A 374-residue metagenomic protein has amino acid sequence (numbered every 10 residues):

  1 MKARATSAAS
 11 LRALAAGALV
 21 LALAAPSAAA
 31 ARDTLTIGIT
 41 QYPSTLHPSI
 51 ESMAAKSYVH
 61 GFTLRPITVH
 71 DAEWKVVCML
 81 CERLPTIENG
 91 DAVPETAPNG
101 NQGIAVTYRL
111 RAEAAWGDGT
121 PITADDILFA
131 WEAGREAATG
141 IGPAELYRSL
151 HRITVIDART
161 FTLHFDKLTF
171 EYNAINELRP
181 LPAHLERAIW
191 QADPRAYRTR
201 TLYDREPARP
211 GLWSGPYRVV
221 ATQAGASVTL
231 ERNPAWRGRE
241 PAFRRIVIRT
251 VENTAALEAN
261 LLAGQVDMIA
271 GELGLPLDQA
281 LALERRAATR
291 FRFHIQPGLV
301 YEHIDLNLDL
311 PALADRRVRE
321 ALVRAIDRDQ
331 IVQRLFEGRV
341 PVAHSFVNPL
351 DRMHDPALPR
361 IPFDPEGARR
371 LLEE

Functional and structural regions predicted by a protein language model:
A13-A25: Bacterial N-terminal signal peptides
D33-Q41, E82, G103-R109, I127-A130 (+5 more regions): Short, well-ordered beta-strand elements
G38-P98, E132, P210-S214: N-terminal lobe/hinge region of extracytoplasmic solute-binding protein
V69-K75, R179-P241, R245, A255 (+1 more regions): Gly/Pro-rich hinge or "lid" segments in bacterial periplasmic/extracellular proteins
L84-G140, I156, T162, L257-N260 (+1 more regions): Aromatic- and charge-enriched surface segment that lines or borders ligand/interaction sites
I87, D91-P94, R218, T229-R237 (+1 more regions): Append "and occasionally in soluble cytosolic enzymes with long acidic Gly/Pro-rich linkers
R109, P143-A196: Surface-exposed binding/hinge segments that line and control ligand-binding clefts or catalytic entry sites
G134, R152-I153, V220-P234, V247-L310 (+3 more regions): Extracellular/periplasmic solute-recognition and catalytic clefts
